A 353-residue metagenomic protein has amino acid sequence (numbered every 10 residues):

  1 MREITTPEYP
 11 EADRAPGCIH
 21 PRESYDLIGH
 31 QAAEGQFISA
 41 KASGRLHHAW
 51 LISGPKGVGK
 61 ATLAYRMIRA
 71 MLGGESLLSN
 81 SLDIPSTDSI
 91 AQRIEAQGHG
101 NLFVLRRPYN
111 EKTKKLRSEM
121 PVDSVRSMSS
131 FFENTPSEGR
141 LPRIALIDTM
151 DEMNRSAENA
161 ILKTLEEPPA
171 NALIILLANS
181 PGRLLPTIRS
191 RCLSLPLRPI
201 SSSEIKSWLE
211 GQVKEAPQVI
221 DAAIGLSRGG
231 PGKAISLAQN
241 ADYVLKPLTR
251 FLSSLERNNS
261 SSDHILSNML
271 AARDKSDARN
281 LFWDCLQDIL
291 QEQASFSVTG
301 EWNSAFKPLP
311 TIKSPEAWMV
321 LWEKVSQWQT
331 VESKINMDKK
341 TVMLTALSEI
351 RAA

Functional and structural regions predicted by a protein language model:
M1-A70, S76-R93, A170-A172, N179-A353: Charged, glycine-rich active-site and insertion segments that engage polyanionic ligands
Q36-K41, Q92-R93, R117-I144, K163: Conserved alpha-helical scaffold flanking the Walker A/P-loop in AAA+ ATPase domains
R45-H47, E95-G100, E138-L141, P168-N171: Short loop/turn elements that form and flank the Walker-type P-loop nucleotide-binding site in RecA-like NTPase cores
Q97-K112: Conserved NTP-binding/hydrolysis module of P-loop NTPases
K112-P121, M150, S194-L195: Flexible beta-alpha connector loops of hexameric P-loop NTPases
E133, N159-L173: Conserved catalytic/switch belt of AAA+ P-loop NTPases
I144-D148, I161, A172-N179: Structural recognition of the conserved hydrophobic beta-strand(s) that form the central parallel beta-sheet of P-loop
N154-S156, P186: Conserved D-loop-proximal element of ABC-family nucleotide-binding domains
